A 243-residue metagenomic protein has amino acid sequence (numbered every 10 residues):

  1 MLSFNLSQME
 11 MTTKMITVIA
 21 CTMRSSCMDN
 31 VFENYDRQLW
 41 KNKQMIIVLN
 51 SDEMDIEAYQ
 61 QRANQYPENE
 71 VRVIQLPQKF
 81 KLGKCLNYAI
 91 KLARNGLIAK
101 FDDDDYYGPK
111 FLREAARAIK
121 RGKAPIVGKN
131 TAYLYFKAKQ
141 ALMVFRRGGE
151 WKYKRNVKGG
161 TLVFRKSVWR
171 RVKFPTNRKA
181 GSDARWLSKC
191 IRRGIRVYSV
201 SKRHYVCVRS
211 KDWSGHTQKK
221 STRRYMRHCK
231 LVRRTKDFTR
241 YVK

Functional and structural regions predicted by a protein language model:
K14-I19, Q44, R185: Cell-envelope/extracellular polymer assembly enzymes that use nucleotide-activated donors
A20, N42-M54, I74-L76: Short beta-strand/loop segment that forms part of the nucleotide-sugar
N30, V172-K243: C-terminal catalytic/acceptor-binding lobe
E33-N42: Short, acidic, metal-binding catalytic loop of nucleotide-sugar glycosyltransferases
L76-L92: Glycine-rich, basic loop-to-helix element that forms the pyrophosphate-binding segment of sugar-nucleotide handling
K91, P109-T176: Conserved catalytic core of nucleotide-sugar-dependent glycosyltransferases
I98: Short aromatic/hydrophobic "clamp" motif used to bind/position activated sugar donors
D102-Y106: The conserved acidic donor/metal-binding loop of glycosyltransferases
